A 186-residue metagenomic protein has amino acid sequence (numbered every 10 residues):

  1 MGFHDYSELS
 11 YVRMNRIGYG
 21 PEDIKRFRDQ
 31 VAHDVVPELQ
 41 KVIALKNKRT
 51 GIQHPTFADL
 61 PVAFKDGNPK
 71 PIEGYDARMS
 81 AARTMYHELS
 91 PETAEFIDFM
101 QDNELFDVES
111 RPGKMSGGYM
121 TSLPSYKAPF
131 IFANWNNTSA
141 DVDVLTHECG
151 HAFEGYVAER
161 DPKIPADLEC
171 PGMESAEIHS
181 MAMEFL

Functional and structural regions predicted by a protein language model:
M1-L186: Cation-handling catalytic/transport regions enriched in His/Asp/Glu
